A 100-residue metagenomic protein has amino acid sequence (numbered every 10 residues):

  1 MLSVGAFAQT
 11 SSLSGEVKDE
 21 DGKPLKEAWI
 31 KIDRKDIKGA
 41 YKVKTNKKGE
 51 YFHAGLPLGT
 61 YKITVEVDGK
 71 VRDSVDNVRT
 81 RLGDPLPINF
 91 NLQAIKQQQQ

Functional and structural regions predicted by a protein language model:
M1-S12: Beta-strand-rich domain onsets/edges
S14-L25: Structural motif
A28-V43, K47: Short amphipathic beta-strand segments in non-cytosolic proteins
N46-G55: Short, surface-exposed beta-strand/beta-hairpin micro-motifs centered on an aromatic residue
G49, G59-G69: A short, solvent-exposed beta-strand micro-motif common in secreted/extracellular proteins
D68-P87: Structured interaction patches on ligand/partner-binding surfaces of diverse proteins
I88-Q98: Conserved "repeat-terminator" motif of extracellular CCP/Sushi domains
